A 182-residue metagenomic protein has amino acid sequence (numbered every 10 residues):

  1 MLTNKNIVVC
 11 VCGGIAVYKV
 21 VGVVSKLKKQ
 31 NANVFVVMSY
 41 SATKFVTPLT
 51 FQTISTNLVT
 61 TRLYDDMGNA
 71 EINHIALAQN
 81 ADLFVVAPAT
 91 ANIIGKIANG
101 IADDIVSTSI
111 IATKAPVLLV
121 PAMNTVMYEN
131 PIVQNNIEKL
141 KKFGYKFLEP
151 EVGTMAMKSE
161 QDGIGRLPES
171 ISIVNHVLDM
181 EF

Functional and structural regions predicted by a protein language model:
M1-L118, N124-F182: A cross-family phosphate/adenosyl-ligand binding-site feature
